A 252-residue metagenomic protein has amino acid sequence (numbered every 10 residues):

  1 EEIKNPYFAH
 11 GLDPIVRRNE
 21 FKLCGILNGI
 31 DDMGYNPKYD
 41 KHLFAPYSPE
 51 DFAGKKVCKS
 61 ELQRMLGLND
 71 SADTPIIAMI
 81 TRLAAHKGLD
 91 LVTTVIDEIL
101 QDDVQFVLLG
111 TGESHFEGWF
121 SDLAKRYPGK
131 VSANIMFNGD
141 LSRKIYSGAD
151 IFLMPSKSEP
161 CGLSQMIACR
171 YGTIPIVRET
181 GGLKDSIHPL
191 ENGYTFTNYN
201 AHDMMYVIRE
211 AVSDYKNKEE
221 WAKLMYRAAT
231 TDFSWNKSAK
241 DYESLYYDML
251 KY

Functional and structural regions predicted by a protein language model:
E1-Y252: Catalytic cores of nucleotide-sugar-dependent glycosyltransferases that transfer UDP/GDP/TDP-activated
